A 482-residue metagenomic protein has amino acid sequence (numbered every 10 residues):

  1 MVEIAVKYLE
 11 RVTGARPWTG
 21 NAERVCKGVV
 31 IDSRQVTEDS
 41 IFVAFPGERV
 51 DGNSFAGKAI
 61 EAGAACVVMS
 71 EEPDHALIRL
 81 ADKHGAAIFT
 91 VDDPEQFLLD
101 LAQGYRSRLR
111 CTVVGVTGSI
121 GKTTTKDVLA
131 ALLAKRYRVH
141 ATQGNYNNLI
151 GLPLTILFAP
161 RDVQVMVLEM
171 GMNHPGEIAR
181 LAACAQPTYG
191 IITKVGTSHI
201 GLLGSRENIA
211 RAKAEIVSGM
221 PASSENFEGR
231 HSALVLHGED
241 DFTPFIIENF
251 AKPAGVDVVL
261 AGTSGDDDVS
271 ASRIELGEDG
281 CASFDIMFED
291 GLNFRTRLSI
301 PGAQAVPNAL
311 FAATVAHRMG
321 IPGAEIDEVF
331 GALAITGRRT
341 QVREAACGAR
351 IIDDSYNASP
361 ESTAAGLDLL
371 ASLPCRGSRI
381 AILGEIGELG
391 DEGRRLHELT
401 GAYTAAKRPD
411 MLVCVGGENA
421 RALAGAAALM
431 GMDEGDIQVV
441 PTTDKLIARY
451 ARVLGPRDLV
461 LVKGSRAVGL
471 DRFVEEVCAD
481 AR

Functional and structural regions predicted by a protein language model:
V2-G115, T124-T125, A131-K135, L157 (+3 more regions): Short, basic phosphate-binding NTP loop
L9, S40, A59, L101 (+14 more regions): Residue-level signal for inorganic ion chemistry
R11, P73-A81, I191-R350, G377 (+3 more regions): Acidic, Mg2+-coordinating active-site environments of NTP-dependent enzymes
R11, P94-L234, G238, P244-V256 (+2 more regions): Phosphate-binding loop of NTP-binding sites
S33-A44, V139, L157-M166, L367-G390: Mobile, glycine- and charge-enriched loop segments and immediately flanking short secondary-structure elements within
G47-V50, T336-R338, S355-G435: Active-site beta-alpha connecting loops in nucleotide-dependent enzymes
A56, I60-E61, A182-A183, A405: Non-catalytic positions within long, well-ordered alpha-helices that form the structural scaffold/packing of enzyme
A56, I78, I178, K213 (+3 more regions): Generic hydrophobic/aromatic pocket-lining and core-packing "Φ" positions
